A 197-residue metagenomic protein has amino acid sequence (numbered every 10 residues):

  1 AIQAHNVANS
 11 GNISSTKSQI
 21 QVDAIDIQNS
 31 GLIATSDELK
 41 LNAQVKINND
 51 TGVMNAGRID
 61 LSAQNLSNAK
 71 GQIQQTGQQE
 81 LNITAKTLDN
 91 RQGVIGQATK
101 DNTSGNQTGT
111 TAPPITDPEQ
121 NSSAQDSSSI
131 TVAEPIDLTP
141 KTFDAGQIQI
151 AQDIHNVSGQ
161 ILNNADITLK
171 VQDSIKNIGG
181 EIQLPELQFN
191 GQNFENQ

Functional and structural regions predicted by a protein language model:
A1-H5, S18-I25, D37-Q44, G57-Q64 (+8 more regions): Well-ordered beta-strand segments characteristic of repetitive beta-sheet solenoids
V7-S15, Q28-A34, N48-M54, N68-Q75 (+5 more regions): Short, T/G/N/S-enriched strand-turn elements that build extracellular solenoid repeat scaffolds
G11, P118-E119, S123: Compositionally biased, low-complexity segments
T111-E119: Polyanionic, low-complexity segments and short acidic motifs
